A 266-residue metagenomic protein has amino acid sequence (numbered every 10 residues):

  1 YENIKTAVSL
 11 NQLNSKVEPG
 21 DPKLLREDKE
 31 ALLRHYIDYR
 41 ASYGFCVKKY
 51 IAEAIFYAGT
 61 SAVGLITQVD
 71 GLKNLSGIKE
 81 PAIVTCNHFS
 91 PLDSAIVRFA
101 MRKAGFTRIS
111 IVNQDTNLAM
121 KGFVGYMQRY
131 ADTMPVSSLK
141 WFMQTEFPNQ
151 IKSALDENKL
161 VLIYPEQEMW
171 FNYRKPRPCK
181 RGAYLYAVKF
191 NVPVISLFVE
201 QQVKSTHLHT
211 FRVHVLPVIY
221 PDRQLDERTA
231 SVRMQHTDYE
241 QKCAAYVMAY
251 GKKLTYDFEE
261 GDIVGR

Functional and structural regions predicted by a protein language model:
Y1-L24, T145-R266: Non-catalytic C-terminal accessory region of glycerolipid acyltransferases and related lyso-lipid remodeling enzymes
Y1-R98, Y130-A131, T210, V264-R266: Membrane-anchoring hydrophobic helices of lipid-metabolizing enzymes
F45-C46, Q114, N172-Y173: A generic secondary-structure micro-motif detector that highlights 1-2 residue hydrophobic/ambivalent hotspots embedded
V47-I51, F142-E146, Q235: Soluble or luminal CAZymes and related metallo-dependent hydrolases
F56-Y57, R98, G125, I151 (+1 more regions): Short amphipathic alpha-helical segments and helix-helix/interface helices
G59-L65, S137-F142, N172-R174: Short, flexible loop segments at the rims of nucleotide/cofactor-binding pockets, characterized by
V69-L72, K121, T145-P148: Structural motif corresponding to alpha-helix initiation and N-cap regions
I78-K140: Catalytic core of membrane glycerolipid acyltransferases/transacylases, capturing the structured, soluble-facing
